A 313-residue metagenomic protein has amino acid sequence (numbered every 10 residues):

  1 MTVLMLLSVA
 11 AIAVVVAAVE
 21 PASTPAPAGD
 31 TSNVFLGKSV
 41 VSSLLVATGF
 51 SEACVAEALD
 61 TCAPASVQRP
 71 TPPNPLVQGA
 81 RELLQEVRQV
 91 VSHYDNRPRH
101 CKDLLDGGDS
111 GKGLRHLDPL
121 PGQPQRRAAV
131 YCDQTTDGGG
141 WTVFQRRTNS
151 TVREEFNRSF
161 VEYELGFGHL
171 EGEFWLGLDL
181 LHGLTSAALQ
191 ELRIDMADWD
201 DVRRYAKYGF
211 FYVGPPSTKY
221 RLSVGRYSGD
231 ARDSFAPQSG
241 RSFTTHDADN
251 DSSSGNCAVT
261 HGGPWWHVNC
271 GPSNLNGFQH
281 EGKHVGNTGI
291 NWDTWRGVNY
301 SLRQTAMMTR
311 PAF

Functional and structural regions predicted by a protein language model:
T2-G138, D201: Assembly "stalks" and propeptides
S92-S239: Extracellular beta-rich globular recognition domains, centered on the fibrinogen C-terminal
W141, W265-W266, W292: Signature tryptophan residues that serve as conserved aromatic anchors
F167, H246-A248, R296-V298: Conserved, non-catalytic sequence blocks in retroelement Pol enzymes and Pol-derived host proteins
A206, P216-N276: Surface-exposed interaction patches
C270, N274-T288: Short, surface-exposed beta-strand/loop patches at domain edges that form aromatic-rich interfacial subsites
H284-F313: C-terminal helix/juxtamembrane-tail motif
